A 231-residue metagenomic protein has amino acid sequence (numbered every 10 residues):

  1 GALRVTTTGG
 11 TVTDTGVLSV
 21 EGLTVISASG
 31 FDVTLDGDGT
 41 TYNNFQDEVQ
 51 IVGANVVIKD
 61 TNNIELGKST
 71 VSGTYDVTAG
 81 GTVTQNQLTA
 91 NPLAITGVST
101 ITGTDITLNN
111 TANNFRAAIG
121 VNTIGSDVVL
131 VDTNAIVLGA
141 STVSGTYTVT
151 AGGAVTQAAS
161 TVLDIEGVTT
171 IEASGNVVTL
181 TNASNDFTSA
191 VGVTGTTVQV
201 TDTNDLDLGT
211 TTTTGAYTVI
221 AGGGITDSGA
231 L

Functional and structural regions predicted by a protein language model:
G1-L231: Extracellular lectin-like interaction modules
